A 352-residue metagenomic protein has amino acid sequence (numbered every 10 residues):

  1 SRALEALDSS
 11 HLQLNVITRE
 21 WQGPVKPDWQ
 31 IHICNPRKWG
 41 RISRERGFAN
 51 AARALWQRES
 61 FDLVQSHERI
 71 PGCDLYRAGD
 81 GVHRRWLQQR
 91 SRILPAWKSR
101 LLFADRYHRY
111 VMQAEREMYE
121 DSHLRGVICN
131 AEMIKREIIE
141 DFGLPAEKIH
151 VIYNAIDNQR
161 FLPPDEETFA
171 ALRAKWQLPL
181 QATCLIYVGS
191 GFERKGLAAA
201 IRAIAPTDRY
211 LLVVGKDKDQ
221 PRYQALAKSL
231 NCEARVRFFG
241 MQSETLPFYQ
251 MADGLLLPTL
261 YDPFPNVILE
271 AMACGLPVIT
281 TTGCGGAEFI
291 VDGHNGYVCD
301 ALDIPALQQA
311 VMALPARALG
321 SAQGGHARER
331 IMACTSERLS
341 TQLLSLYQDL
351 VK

Functional and structural regions predicted by a protein language model:
S1-R2, T183-P206, K218-P221: A conserved mid-protein helix/loop that constitutes part of the nucleotide-sugar donor-binding site
A104-V127: Membrane-proximal helix-turn-helix segments that form the acceptor-binding/catalytic region of lipid-linked
M133, A155: Carbohydrate-associated surface elements
L162-L178: A short helix/loop element that forms part of the nucleotide-sugar donor recognition site in Leloir-type
A171-A174, L319-A333: A short, well-ordered alpha-helix in the C-terminal region of glycosyltransferases
M241, L260: Aromatic "clamp/platform" in nucleotide-sugar-dependent glycosyltransferases that forms part of the donor/acceptor
P277-T280, I290: Short hydrophobic beta-strand element within catalytic cores of glycosyltransferases and related nucleotide-activated
D292-G293, Y297-I304, A313-A318: Conserved acidic donor-binding segment of nucleotide-sugar-dependent glycosyltransferases
